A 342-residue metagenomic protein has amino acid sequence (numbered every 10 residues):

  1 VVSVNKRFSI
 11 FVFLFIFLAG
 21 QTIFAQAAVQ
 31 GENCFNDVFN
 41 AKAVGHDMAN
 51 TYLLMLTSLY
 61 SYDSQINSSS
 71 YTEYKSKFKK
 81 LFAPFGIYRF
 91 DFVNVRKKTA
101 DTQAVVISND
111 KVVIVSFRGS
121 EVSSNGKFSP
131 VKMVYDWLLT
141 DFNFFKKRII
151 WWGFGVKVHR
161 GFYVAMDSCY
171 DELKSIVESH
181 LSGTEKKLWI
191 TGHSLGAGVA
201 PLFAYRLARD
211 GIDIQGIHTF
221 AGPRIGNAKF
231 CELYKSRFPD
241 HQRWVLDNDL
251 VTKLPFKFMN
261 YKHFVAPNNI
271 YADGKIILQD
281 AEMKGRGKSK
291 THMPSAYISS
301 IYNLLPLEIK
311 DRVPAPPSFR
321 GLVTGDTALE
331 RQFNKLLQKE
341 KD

Functional and structural regions predicted by a protein language model:
V2-F11: Bacterial N-terminal signal peptides that target proteins for export
F11-Q21: Bacterial N-terminal signal peptides
Q26-Q103, S108: N-terminal low-complexity, Ser/Thr- and acidic-residue-enriched intrinsically disordered segments
A28, S108-D110, G119-E121, A272-D342: C-terminal His-loop and adjacent cap/lid subdomain of alpha/beta-hydrolase
F82-T191, A208-G216, E232, F238 (+3 more regions): A conserved cap/lid and substrate-binding interface adjacent to the catalytic center of lipid-processing enzymes
G192-G196, A200: Gly/Ala-rich beta-loop-alpha elbow adjacent to hydrolase catalytic centers
L202-R206: Active-site signature of alpha/beta-hydrolase-fold catalytic machinery across serine- and Asp/Cys-nucleophile hydrolases
Q215-A296: The feature captures the conserved acid-bearing segment of alpha/beta-hydrolase catalytic domains
